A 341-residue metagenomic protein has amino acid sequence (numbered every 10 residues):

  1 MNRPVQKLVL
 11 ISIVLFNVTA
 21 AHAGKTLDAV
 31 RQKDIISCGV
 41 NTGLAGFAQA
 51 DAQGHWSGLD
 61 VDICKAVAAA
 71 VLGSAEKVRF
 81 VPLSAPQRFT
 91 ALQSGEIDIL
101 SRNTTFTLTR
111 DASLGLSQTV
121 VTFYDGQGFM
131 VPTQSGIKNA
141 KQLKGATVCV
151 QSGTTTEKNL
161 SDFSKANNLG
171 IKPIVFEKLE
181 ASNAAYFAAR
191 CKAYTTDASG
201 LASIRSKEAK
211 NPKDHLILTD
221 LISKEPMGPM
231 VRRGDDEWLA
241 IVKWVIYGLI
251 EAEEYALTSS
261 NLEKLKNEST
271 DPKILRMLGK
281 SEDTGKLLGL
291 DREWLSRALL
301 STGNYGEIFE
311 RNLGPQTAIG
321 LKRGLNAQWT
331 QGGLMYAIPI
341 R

Functional and structural regions predicted by a protein language model:
K7-N17: Bacterial N-terminal signal peptides
T19-A23: Sec/Tat signal peptide C-region and signal peptidase I cleavage site
T26-S101, M277, L288-W294, Y305 (+2 more regions): Extracytoplasmic small-molecule ligand-binding "clamshell" domains of the periplasmic binding protein/Venus flytrap
D28, V61-A69, T90, S94 (+6 more regions): Solvent-exposed, polar/charged alpha-helical surfaces in well-ordered, non-transmembrane soluble domains, broadly
R31-I35, A68-G73, Q93-I97, T105 (+6 more regions): Sec-exported extracytoplasmic/periplasmic mature domains
S37-G46, W56-V71, T105, D125-A181: Bilobed "Venus flytrap"/periplasmic-binding protein-like clamshell domains and structurally analogous long
D62-K65, A69-V71, Q134-I137, K141 (+7 more regions): Extended ligand-binding regions for polar small-molecule ligands
K65, A69, G73, K77-Q142 (+3 more regions): Acidic, polar ligand-binding/catalytic clefts
